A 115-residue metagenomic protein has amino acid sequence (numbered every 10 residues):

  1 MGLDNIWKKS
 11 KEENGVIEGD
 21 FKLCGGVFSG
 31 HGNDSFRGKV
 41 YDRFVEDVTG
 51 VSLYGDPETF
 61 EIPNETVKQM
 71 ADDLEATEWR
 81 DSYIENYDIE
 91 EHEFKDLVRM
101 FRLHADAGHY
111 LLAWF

Functional and structural regions predicted by a protein language model:
M1-A107, L111-F115: Acidic (Asp/Glu-rich) sequence patches and key acidic residues that form negatively charged surfaces used
